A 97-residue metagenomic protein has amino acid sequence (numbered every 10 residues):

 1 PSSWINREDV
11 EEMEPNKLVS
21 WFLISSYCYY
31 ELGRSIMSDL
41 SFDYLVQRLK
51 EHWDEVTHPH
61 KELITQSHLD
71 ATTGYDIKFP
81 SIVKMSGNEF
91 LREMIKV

Functional and structural regions predicted by a protein language model:
P1-V97: Phosphate/adenylate-binding "loop-and-lid" substructures adjacent to NTP/NAD/dNTP-binding pockets in NTP-dependent
